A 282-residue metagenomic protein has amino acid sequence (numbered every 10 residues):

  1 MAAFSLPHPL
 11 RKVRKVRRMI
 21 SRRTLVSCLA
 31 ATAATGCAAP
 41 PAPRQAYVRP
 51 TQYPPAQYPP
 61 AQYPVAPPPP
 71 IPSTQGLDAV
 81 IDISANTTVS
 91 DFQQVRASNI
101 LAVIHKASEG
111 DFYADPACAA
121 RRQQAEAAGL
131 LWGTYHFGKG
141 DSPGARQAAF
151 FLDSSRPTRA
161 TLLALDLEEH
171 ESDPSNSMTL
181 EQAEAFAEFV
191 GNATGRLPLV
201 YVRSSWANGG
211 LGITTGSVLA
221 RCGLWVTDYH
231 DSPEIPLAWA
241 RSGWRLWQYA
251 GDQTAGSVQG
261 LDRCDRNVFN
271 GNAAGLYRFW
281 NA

Functional and structural regions predicted by a protein language model:
M1-I20, T24-T35: N-terminal secretory signal peptides
P41-P59, Y63-I83, S217-A282: Functionally critical loop-and-helix segments that line ligand-binding/catalytic clefts of soluble enzyme domains
S73-Q75, R96-N99, A127, R156-R159 (+3 more regions): Extracellular/periplasmic catalytic domains that process cell-envelope and extracellular macromolecules
L77-T88, H105-A187, G191-N192: Substrate-binding cleft of extracellular glycoside hydrolase catalytic domains
L101, L131, L197: Residue-level detector of anion-binding/catalytic polar loops
L162-W239: Catalytic domains of cell-wall/extracellular-matrix polysaccharide-remodeling enzymes, centered on de-N-acetylation
